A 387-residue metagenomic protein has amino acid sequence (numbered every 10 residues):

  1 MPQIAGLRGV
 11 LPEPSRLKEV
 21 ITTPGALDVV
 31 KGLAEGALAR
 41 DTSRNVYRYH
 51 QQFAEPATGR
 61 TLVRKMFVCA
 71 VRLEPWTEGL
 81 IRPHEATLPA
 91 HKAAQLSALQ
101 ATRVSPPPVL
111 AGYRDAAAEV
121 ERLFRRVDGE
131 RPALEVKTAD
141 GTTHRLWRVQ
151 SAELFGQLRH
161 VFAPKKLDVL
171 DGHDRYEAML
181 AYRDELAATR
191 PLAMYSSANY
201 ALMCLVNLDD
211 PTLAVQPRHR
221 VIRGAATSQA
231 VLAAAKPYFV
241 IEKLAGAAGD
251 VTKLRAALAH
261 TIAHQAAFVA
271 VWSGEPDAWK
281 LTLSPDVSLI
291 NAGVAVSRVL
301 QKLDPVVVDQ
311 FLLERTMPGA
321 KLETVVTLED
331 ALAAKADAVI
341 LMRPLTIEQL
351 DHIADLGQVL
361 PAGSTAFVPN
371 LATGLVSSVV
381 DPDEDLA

Functional and structural regions predicted by a protein language model:
M1-A387: Surface-exposed, charge/polar-rich loops and edge strands
